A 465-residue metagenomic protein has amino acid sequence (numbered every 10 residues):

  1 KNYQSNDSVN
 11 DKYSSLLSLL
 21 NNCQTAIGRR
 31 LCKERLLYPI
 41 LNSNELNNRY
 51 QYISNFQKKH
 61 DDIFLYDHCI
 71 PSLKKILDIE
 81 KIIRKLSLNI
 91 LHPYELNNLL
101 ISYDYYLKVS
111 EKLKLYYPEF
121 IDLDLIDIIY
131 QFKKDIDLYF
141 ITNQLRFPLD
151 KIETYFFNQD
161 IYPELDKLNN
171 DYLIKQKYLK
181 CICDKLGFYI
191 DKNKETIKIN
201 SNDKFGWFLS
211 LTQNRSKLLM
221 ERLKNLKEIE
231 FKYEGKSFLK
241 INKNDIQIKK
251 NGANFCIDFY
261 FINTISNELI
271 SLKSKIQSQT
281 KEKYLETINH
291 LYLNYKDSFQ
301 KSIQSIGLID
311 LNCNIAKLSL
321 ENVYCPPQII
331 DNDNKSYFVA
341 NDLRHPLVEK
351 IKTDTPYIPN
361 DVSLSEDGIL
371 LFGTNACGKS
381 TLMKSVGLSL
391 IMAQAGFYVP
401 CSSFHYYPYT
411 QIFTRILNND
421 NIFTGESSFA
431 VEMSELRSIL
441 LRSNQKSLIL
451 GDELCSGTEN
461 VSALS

Functional and structural regions predicted by a protein language model:
K1-S5, L165-N202: Extended, Lys/Arg-enriched charged tracts that mediate electrostatic binding to polyanionic substrates
K1-S54: Function-dense linear segments that define catalytic or interfacial modules in macromolecule-processing proteins
Y3, L16-L20, C32-L37, K250-F255 (+4 more regions): Short hinge/gating elements
K12-L16, N42-E45, R49, L65-D78 (+18 more regions): Helical mechanochemical/support elements of P-loop NTPase systems and associated helical scaffolds
C23-K33, N44, D62-P148, L186-K296 (+1 more regions): A conserved P-loop NTPase coupling/switch region
Y38-N42, Y52, F56-K59, I82-N89 (+15 more regions): Conserved, well-folded catalytic cores of nucleic-acid-processing and energy-transducing macromolecular machines
L219-I265, L311-S465: ATPase nucleotide-binding head domains, primarily ABC-like/P-loop NTPase cores
K275-Q328: Charged, surface-exposed helical/loop "interaction arms" that form contiguous linear patches used for dimerization
